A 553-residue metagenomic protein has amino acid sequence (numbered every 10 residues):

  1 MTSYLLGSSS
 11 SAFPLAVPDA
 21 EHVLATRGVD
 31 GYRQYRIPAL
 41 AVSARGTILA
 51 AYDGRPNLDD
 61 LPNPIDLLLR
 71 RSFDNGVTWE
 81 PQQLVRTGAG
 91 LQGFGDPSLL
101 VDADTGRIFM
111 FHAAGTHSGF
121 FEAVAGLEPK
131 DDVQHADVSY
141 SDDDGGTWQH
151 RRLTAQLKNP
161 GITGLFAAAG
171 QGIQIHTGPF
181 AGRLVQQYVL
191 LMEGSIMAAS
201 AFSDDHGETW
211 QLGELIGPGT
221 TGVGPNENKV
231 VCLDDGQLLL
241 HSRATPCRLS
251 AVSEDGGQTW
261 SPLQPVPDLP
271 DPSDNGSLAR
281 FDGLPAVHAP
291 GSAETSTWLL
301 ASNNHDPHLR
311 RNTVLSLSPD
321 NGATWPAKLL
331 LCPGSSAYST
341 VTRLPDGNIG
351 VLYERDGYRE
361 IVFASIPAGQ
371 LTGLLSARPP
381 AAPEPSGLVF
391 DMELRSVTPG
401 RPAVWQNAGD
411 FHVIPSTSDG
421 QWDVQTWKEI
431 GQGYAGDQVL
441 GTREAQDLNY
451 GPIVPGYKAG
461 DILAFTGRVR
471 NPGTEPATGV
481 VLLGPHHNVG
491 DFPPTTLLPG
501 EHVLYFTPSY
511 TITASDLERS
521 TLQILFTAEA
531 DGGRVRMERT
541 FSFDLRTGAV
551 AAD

Functional and structural regions predicted by a protein language model:
M1-L6, A552: Enriched but not universal
Y4-P383: Asp-box/BNR beta-propeller blade signature and adjacent active/binding-site loops in extracellular glycan-interacting
P383-D553: Exported/extracytosolic protein signature
